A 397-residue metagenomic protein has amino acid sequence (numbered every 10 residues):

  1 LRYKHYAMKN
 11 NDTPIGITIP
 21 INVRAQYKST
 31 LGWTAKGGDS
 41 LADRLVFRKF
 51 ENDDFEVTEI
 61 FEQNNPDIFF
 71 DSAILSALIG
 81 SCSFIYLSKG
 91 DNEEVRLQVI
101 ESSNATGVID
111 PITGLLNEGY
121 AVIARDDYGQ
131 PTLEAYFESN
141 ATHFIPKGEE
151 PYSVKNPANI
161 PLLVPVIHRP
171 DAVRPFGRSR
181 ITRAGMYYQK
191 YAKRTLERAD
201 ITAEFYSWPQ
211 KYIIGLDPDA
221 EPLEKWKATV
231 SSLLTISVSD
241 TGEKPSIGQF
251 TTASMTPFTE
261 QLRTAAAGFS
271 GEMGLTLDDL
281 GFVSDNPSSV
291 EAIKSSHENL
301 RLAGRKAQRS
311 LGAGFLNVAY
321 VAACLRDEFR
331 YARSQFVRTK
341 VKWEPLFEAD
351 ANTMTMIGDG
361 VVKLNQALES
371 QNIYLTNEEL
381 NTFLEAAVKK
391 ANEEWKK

Functional and structural regions predicted by a protein language model:
L1-L97: Extended, helix-rich architectural segments
V57, A266, A319, Q371 (+1 more regions): Generic structural marker for isolated residues within well-ordered, non-membrane alpha-helices of soluble domains
E62-A73, A184, P257-Q261, A265 (+1 more regions): Short amphipathic alpha-helical segments
I79, F84-S179: Extended, regular secondary-structure scaffolds
S153-S295, F336-V337, V341-M354: Extended, charged amphipathic alpha-helical segments
H297-S310: Glycine-rich and small/hydrophobic secondary-structure elements
N317-S334: Substrate-recognition/cap regions that form aromatic- and gly/pro-loop-enriched pockets for small-molecule ligands
M354-K397: Charged substrate- and nucleic-acid-binding regions of tRNA-handling and nucleotidyl-transfer enzymes, centered on
